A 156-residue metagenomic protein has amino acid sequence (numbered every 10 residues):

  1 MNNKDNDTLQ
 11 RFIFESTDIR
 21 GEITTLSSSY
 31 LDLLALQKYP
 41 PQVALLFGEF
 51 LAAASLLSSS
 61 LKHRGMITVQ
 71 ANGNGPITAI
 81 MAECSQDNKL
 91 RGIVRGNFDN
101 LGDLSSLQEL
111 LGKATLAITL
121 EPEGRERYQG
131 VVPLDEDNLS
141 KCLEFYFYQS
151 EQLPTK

Functional and structural regions predicted by a protein language model:
M1-K156: General detector of N-terminal leader/presequence modules that precede the first folded domain
